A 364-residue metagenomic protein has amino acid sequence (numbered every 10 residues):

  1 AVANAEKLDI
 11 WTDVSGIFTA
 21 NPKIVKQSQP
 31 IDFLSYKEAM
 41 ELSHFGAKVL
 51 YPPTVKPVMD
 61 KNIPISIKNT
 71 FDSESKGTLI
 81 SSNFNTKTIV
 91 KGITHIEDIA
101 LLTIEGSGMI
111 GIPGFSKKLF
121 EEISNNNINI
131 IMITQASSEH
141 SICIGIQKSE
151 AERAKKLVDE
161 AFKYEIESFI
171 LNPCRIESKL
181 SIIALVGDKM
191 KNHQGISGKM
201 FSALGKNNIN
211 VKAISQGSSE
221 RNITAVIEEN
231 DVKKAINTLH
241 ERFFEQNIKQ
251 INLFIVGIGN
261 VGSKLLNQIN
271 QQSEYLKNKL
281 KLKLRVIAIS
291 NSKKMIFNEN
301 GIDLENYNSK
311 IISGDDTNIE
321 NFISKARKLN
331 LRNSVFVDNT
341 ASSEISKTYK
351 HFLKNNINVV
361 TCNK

Functional and structural regions predicted by a protein language model:
A1, I17-A20, L50-P52, S263-L265 (+3 more regions): Short glycine/serine/threonine-rich phosphate/pyrophosphate-binding segments that cradle anionic phosphate groups
A1-P57, K61-K68, D72-H95: Active-site phosphate/oxyanion-binding loops
D9-T12, Y51-P52, S66-N69, M132 (+3 more regions): General beta-strand structural signal in soluble alpha/beta enzymes
T12-I17, P22-K23, Q29, V55 (+8 more regions): Short, ordered loop/turn segments at secondary-structure junctions
S28, S43, A47, C143 (+6 more regions): Glycine- and other small-residue-rich loops at beta-strand/loop junctions that grip anionic moieties
I63, N355-I357: A short helix->loop->beta-strand "cap" motif at the edges of active sites that frequently abuts
E74-N267, Q272: A conserved regulatory-domain signal marking ACT and ACT-like small-molecule sensing domains and adjacent regulatory
N252-I258, G262-K354: N-terminal glycine-/serine-/threonine-rich beta1-alpha1-beta2 phosphate-ribose binding loop of Rossmann-like
